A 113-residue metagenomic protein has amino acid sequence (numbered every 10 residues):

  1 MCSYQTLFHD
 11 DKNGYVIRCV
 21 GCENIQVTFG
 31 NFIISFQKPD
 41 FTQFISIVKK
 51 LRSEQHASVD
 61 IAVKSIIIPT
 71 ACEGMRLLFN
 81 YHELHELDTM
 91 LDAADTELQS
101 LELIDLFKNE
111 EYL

Functional and structural regions predicted by a protein language model:
M1-L113: Positively charged, low-complexity terminal tracts and the immediately adjacent first secondary-structure elements
